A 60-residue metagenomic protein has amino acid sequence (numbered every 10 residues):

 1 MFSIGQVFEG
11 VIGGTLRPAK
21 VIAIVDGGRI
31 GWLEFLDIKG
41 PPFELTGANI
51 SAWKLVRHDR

Functional and structural regions predicted by a protein language model:
M1-G13: Short coil-to-beta transition motif at edge beta-strands of beta-rich domains
E9-V11, A23, E44-A48: Short beta-strand segments and strand-loop junctions that repeat across beta-rich extracellular domains
G10-G14, F35-G40: Short acidic, glycine-rich loop/turn motifs
L16-D26: Short beta-strand-centered aromatic/proline hotspots
V25-G28, D59: A generic structural motif
G28-L36: Short, solvent-exposed secondary-structure boundary/capping segments
I38-R60: Intrinsically disordered, low-complexity, charged/polar segments
